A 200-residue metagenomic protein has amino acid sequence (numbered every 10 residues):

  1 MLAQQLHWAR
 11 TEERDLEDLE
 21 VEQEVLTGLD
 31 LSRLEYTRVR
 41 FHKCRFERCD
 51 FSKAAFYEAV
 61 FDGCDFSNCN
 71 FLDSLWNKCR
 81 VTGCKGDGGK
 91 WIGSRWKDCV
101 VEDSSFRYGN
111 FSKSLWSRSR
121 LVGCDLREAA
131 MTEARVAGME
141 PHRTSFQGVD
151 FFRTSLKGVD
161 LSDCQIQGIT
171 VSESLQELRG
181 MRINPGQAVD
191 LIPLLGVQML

Functional and structural regions predicted by a protein language model:
M1-L200: Tandem repeat scaffolds
